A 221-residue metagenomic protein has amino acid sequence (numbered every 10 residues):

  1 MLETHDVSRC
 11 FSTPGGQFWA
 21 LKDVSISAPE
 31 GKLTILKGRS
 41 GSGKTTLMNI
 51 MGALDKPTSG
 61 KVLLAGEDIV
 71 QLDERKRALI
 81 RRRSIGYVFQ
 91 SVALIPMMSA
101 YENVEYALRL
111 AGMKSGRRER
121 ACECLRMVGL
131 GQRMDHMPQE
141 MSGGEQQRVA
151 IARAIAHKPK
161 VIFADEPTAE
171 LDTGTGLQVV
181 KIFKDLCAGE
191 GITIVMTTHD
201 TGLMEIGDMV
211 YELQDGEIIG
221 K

Functional and structural regions predicted by a protein language model:
L2-L213: ABC family nucleotide-binding domain
